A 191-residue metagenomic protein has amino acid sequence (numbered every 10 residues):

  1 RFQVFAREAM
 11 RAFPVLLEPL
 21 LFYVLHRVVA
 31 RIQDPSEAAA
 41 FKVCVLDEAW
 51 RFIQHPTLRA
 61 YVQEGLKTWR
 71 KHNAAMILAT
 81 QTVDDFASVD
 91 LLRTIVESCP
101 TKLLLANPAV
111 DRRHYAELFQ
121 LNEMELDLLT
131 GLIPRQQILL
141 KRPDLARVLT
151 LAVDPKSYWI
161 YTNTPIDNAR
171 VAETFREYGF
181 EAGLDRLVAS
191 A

Functional and structural regions predicted by a protein language model:
R1-E8, V15-P19, Y23-D34, A38 (+1 more regions): Conserved P-loop NTPase motor module
E8-L128, P155: Conserved P-loop NTPase motor cores
